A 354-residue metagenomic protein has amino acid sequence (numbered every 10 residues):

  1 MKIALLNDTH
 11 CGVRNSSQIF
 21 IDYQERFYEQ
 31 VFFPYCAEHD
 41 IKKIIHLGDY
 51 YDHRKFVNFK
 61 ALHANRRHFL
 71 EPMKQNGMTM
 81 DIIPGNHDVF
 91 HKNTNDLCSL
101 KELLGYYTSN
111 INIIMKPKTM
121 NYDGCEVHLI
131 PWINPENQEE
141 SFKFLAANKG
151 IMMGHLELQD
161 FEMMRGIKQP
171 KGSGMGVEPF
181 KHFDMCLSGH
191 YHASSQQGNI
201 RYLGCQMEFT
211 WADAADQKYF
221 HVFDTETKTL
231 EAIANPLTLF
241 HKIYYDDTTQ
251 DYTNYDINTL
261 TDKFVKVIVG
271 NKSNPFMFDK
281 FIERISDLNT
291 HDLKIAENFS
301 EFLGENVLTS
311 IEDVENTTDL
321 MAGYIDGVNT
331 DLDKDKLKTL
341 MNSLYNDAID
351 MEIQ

Functional and structural regions predicted by a protein language model:
K2, T9, V13-T119, P179-F183: Core catalytic region of metal-dependent phosphoesterases/phosphodiesterases, especially metallo-beta-lactamase-like
K2-I3, K43, C125-E126, I151 (+1 more regions): Structural motif
D8, Y28, I44, D49 (+8 more regions): Divalent metal-coordination and catalytic microenvironments
H10-R14, D52-K55, I82-T94, M120-N121 (+4 more regions): Active-site environment of divalent metal-dependent phosphoester hydrolases
N65, D88-V177: Conserved catalytic scaffold of divalent metal-dependent phosphoesterases
M73-N76, F144-N148, V177-H182, N258-L260: Short, conserved loop/helix-junction motifs that constitute active-site signature segments in enzyme catalytic cores
L158, M164-A232: Conserved beta-sheet core of the metallophosphoesterase superfamily
T225-Q354: Accessory, non-catalytic peripheral segments of nucleic-acid enzymes
